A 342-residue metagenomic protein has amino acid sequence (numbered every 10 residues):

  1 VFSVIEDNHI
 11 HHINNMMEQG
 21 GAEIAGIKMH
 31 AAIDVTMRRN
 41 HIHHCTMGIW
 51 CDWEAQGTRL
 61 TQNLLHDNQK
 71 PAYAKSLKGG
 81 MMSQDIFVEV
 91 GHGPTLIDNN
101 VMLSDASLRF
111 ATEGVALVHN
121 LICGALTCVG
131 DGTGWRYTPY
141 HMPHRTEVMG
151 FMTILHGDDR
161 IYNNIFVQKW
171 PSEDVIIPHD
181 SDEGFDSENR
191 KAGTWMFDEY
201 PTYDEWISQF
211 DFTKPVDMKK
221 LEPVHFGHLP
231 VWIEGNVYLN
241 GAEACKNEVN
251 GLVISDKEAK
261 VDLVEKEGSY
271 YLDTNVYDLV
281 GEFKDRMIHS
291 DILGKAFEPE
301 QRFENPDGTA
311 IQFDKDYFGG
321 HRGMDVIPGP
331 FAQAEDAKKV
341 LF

Functional and structural regions predicted by a protein language model:
V1-R286: Glycine- and acidic/polar-rich repeat regions and solenoidal domains
G26, G48, G308-T309, G329-P330: Glycine-centered flexibility sites
D273, V280, P299, K338-F342: Non-catalytic C-terminal accessory domains or segments of carbohydrate-active enzymes
K284-M324: Active-site and glycan-interaction determinants of carbohydrate-active enzymes
M324-F342: Short, surface-exposed, low-complexity cationic segments
